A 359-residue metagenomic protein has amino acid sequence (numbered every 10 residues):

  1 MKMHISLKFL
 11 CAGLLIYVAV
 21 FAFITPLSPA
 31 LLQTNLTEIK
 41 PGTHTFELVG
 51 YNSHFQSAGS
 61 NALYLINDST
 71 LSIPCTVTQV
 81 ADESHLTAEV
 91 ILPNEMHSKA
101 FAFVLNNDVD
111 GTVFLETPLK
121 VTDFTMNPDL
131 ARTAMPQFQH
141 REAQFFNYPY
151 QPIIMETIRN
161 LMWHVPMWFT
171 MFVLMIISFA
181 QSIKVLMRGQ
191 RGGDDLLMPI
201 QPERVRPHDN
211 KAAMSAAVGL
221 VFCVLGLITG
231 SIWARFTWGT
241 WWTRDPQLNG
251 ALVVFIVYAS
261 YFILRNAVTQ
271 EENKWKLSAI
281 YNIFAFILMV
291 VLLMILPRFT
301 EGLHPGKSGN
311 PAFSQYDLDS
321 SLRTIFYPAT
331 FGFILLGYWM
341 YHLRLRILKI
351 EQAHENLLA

Functional and structural regions predicted by a protein language model:
K2-L32, L115-A359: Polytopic transmembrane helical bundles with strong interfacial aromatic enrichment
T34-T112: Immunoglobulin-like IPT/TIG beta-sandwich domains and homologous Ig-like subdomains
